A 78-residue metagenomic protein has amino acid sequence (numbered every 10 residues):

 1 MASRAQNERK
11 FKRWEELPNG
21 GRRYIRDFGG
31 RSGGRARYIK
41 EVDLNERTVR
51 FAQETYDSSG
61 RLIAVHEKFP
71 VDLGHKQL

Functional and structural regions predicted by a protein language model:
M1-L78: Catalytic toxin/effector domains delivered as secreted proteins or via bacterial secretion systems
